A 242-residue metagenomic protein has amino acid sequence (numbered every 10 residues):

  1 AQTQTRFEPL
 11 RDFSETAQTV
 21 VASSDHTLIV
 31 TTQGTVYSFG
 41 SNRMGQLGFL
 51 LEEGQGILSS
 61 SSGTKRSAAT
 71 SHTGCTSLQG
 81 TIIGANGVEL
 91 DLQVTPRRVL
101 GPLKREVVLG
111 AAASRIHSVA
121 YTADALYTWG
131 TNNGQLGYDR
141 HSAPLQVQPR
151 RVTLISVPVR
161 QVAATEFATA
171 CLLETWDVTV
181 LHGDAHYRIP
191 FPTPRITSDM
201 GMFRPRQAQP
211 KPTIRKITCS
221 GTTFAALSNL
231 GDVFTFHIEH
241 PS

Functional and structural regions predicted by a protein language model:
A1-S242: Eukaryote-biased RCC1-like beta-propeller repeat architecture
